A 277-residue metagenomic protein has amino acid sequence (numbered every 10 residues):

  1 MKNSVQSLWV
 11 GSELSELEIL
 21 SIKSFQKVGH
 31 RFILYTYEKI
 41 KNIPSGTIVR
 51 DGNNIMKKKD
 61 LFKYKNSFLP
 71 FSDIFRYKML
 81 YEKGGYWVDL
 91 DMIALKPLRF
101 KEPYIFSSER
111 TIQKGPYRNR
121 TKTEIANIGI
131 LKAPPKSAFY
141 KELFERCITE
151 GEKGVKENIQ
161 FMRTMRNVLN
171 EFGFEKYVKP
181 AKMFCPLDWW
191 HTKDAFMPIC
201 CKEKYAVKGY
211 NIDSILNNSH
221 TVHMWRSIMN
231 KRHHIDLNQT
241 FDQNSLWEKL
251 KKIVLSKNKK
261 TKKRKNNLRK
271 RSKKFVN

Functional and structural regions predicted by a protein language model:
M1-D73, L90-N277: Glycosyltransferase-associated regions of secretory-pathway enzymes, highlighting luminal stem/catalytic domains
D73-G85: Small-residue hinge/turn detector
